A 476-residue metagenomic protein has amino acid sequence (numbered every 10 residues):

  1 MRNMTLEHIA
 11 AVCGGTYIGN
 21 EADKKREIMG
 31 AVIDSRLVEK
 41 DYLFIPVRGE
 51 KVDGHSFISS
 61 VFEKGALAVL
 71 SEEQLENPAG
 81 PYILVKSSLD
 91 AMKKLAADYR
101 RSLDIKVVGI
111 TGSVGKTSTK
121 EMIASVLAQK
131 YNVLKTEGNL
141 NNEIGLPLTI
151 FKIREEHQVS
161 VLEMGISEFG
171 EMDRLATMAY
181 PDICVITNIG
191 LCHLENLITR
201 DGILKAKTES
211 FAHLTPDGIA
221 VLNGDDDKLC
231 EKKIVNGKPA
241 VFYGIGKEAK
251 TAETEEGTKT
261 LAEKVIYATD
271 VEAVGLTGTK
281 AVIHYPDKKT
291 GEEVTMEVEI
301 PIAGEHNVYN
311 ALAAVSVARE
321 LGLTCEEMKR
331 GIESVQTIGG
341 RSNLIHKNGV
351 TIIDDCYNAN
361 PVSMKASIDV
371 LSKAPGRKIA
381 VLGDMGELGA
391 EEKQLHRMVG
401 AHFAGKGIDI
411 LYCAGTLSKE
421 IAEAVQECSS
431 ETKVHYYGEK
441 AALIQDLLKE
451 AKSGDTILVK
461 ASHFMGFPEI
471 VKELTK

Functional and structural regions predicted by a protein language model:
M1-K94, A303, K373-G376, A401-H402 (+3 more regions): N-terminal leader/targeting and accessory segments in enzymes
M1-Y17, L43, D182, N196 (+8 more regions): ATP-dependent carboxylate-amine ligase
H8-A11, A91-G224, K228-K238, A318 (+3 more regions): Phosphate-binding loop of NTP-binding sites
A22-A31, D90-K93, N141-I144, M164-F169 (+6 more regions): Short gly/ser/thr-rich secondary-structure transition/capping motifs
A22-K25, I153-E156, I166-L194, C230-T295 (+1 more regions): Extended acidic/charged loop-beta regions that coordinate divalent cations and stabilize anionic phosphate/carboxylate
L37-P46, V133, I144, L148-S160 (+1 more regions): Mobile, glycine- and charge-enriched loop segments and immediately flanking short secondary-structure elements within
V69-E76, G224-K228, I245-E248, G415-K419 (+1 more regions): Short, polar loop motifs at secondary-structure junctions
Y82-L84, V107, V133-K135, A240-F242 (+3 more regions): Conserved beta-strand scaffold positions in the cores of enzyme catalytic domains, especially in NTP/NDP-utilizing
